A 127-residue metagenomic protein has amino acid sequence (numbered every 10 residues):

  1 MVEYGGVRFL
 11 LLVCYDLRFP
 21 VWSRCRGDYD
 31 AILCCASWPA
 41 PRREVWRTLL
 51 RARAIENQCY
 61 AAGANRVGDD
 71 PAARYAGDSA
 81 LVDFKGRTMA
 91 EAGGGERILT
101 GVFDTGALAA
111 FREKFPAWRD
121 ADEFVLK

Functional and structural regions predicted by a protein language model:
M1, R66-K127: C-terminal beta-strand edge segments of enzyme domains
M1-G63: Active-site beta-loop-alpha substructure in enzyme catalytic cores, prototypically the cysteine-centered nucleophile
